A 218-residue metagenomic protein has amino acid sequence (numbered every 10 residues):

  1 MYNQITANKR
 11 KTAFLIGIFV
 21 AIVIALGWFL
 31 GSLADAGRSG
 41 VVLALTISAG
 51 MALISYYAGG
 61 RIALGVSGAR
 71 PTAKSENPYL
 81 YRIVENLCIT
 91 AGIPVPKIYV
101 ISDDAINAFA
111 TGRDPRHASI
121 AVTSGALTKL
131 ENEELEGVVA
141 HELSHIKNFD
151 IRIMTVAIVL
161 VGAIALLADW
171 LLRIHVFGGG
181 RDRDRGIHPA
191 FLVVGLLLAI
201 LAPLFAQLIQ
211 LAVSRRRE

Functional and structural regions predicted by a protein language model:
M1-A21, S32-A34, R38-V42, T46-V193 (+1 more regions): Polar-ligand-bearing catalytic/cofactor-coordination segments of membrane-embedded or membrane-tethered inner-membrane
L198-L204: Hydrophobic alpha-helical transmembrane segments of polytopic membrane proteins
